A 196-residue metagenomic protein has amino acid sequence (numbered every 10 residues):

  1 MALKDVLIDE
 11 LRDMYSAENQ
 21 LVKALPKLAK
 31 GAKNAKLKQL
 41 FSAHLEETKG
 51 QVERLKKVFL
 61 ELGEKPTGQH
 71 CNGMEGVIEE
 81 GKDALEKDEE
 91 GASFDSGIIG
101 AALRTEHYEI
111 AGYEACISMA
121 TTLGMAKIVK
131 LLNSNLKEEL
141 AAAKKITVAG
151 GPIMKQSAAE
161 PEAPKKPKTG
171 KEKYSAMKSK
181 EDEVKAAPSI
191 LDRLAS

Functional and structural regions predicted by a protein language model:
M1-S196: Amphipathic alpha-helical hairpins
